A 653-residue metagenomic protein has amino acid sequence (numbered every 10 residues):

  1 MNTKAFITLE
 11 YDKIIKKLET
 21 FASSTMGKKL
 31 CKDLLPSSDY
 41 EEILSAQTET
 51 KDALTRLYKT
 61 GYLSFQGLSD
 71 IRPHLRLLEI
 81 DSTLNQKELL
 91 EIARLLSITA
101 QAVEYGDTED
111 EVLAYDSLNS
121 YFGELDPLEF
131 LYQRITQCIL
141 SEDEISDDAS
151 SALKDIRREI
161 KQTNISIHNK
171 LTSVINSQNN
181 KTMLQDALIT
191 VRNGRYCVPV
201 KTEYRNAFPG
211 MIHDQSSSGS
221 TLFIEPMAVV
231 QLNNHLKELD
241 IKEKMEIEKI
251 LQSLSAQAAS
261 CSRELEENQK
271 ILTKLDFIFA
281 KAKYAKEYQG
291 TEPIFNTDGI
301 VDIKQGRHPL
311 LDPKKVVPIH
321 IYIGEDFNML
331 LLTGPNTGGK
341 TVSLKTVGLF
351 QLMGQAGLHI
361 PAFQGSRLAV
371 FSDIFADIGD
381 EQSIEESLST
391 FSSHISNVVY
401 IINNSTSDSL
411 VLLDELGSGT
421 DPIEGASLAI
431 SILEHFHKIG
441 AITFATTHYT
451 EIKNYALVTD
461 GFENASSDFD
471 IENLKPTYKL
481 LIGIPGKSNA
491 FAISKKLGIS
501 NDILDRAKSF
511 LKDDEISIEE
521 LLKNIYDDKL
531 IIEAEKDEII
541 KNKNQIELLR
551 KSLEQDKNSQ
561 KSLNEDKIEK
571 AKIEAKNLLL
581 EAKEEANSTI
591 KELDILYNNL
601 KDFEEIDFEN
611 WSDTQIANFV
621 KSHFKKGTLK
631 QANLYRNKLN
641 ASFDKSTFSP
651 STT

Functional and structural regions predicted by a protein language model:
M1-A152, I156, C261-E264, N268-A282: Conserved amphipathic alpha-helical "coupling/scaffold" segments that transmit conformational changes between domains
I43, Q47-T50, L57, S64 (+22 more regions): Amphipathic alpha-helical coiled-coil segments
D155-R205: Extended, Lys/Arg-enriched charged tracts that mediate electrostatic binding to polyanionic substrates
R192-F223, N233, F295-P318, N464: SMC-family hinge/dimerization module
R195-S216, I319-G324, N328-P335, L629-T653: Domain-scale macromolecular recognition modules
A256-D312: Phosphate-binding P-loop/Walker A region and its immediate neighborhood
Y288-T291, N296-K529: ATPase nucleotide-binding head domains, primarily ABC-like/P-loop NTPase cores
I532, K536-T653: Terminal-proximal interaction/regulatory segments of ATP-powered molecular machines
